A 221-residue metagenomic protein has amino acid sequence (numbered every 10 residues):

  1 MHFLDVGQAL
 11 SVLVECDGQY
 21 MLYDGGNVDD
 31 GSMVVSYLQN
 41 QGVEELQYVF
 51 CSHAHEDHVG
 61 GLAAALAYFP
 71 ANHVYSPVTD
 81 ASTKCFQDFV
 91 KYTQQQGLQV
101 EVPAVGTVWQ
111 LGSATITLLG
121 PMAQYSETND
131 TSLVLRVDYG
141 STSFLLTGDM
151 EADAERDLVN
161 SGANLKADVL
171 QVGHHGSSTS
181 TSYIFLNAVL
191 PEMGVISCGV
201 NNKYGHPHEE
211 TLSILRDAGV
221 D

Functional and structural regions predicted by a protein language model:
M1-D221: Non-globular, low-confidence helical/coil segments that flank catalytic cores
